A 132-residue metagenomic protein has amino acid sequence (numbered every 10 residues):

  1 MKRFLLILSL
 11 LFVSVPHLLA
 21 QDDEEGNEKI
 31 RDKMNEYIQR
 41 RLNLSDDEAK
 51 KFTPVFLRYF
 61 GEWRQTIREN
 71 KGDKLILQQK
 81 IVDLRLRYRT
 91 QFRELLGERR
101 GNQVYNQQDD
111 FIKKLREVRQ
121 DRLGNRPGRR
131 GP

Functional and structural regions predicted by a protein language model:
M1-E24: Bacterial Sec-dependent N-terminal signal peptides
Q21-P132: Charge-rich (acidic/polar
